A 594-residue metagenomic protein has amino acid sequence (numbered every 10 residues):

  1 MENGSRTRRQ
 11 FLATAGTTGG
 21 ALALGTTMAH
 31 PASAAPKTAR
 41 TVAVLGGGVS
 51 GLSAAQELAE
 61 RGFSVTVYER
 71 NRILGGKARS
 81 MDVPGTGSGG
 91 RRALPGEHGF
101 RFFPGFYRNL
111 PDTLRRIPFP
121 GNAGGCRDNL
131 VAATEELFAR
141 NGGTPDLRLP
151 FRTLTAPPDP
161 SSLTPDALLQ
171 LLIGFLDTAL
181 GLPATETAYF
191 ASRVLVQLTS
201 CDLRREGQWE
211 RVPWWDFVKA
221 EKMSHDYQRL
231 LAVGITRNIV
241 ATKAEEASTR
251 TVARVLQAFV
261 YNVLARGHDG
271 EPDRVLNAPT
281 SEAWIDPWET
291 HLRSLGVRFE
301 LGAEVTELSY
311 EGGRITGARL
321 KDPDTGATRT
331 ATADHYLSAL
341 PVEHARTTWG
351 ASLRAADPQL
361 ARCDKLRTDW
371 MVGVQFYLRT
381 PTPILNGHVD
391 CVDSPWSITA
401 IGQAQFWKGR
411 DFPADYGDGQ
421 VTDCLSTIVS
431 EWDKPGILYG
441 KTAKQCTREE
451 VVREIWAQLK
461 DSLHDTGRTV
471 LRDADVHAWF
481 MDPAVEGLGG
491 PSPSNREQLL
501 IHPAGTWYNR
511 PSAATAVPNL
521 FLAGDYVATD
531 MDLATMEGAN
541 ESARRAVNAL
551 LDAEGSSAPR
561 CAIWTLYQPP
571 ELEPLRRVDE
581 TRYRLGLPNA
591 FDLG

Functional and structural regions predicted by a protein language model:
M1-G19: N-terminal secretory signal peptides and thylakoid transit peptides that target proteins across membranes
R40-T66: N-terminal Rossmann-like FAD-binding beta1-loop-alpha1 element of flavoenzymes
E60-P84: Glycine-rich FAD pyrophosphate-binding loop
S88-E186: Dinucleotide-binding Rossmann-like beta1-alpha1 core, especially the glycine-rich loop that anchors the ADP
L180-E311: Active-site/ligand-binding neighborhood in enzyme catalytic cores
A265-L276, R319, A333-H335, L340-R510 (+4 more regions): C-terminal segments that line or cap access tunnels to active or ligand-binding sites in enzymes and enzyme-associated
S309-T330: Conserved beta-strand-loop-beta-strand element in the redox core of flavoprotein oxidoreductases
L551-G594: Active-site-proximal substrate-binding core of FAD-dependent oxidoreductases
